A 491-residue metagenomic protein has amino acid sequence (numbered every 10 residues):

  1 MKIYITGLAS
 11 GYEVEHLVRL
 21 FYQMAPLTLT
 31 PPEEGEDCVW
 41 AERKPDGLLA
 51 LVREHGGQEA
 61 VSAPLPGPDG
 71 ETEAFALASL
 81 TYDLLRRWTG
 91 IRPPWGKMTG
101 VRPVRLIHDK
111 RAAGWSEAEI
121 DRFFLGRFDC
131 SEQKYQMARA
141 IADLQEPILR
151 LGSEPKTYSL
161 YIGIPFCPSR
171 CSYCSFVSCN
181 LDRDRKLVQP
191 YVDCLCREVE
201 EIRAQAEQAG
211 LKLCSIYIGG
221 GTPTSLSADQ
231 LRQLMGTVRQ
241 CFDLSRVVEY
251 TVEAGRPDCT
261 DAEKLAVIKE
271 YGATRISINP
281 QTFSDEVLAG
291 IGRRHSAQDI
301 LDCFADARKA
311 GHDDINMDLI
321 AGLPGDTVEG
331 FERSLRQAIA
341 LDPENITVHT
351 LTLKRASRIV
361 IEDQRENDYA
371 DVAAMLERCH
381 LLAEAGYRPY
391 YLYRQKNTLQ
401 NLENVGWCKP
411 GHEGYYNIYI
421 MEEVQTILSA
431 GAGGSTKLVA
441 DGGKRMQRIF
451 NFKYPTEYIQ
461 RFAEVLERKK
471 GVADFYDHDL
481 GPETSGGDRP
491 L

Functional and structural regions predicted by a protein language model:
M1-R105, D109-A113, E117, G126 (+1 more regions): Radical SAM enzyme core and accessory elements
E33-C38, T352, A356-A430: A C-terminal junction/extension of Radical SAM enzymes
A50-V52, I162, I276-I278: Short beta-strand motif preference
L85-R92, A112-L160: N-terminal [4Fe-4S]-dependent radical SAM core
A140, Y173, V252: Key residue(s) within conserved catalytic/signature motifs
P155-V192: Canonical Radical SAM [4Fe-4S] cluster-binding loop centered on the CxxxCxxC motif and its immediate flanking residues
G163, S277, N345-H349, I418 (+1 more regions): Beta-strand scaffold of nucleotide-dependent catalytic cores
S178-E377: Conserved non-cysteine loop/helix-boundary elements of the Radical SAM core domain that shape
